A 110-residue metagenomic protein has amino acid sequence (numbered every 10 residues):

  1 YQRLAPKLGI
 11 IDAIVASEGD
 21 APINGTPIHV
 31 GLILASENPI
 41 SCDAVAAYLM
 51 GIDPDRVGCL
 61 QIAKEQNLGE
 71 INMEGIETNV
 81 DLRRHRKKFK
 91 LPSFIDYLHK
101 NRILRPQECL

Functional and structural regions predicted by a protein language model:
Y1-L110: Acidic/aromatic/glycine-rich contiguous surface patches that form carbohydrate-binding/processing clefts and analogous
